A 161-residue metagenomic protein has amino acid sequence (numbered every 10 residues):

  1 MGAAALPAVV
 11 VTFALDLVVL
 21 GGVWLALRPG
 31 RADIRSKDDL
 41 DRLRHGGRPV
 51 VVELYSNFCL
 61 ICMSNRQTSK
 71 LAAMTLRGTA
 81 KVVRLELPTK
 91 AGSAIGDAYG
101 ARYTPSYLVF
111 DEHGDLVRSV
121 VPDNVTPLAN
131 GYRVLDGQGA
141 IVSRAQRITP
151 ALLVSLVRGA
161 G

Functional and structural regions predicted by a protein language model:
M1-I34: N-terminal targeting signals for export/organelle localization
R35-R44: Juxtamembrane extracytosolic/periplasmic "stalk" immediately C-terminal to the first targeting helix
L40, M63-L76: Typically the conserved alpha-helix immediately C-terminal to a functionally engaged Cys/Sec in thioredoxin-like
H45-F58: Short active-site neighborhood of thiol/selenol oxidoreductases, capturing the structured segment around
L54, R77-S93: Thiol-based oxidoreductase modules, predominantly thioredoxin-like and allied folds used for disulfide exchange
C59-M63, Y107: The canonical Cys-X-X-Cys-His
D97-A101: A short glycine-leucine-enriched loop at secondary-structure breakpoints that most characteristically corresponds
Y103, L108-G161: Non-catalytic, surface beta->alpha helical segment in thiol-disulfide oxidoreductase systems
